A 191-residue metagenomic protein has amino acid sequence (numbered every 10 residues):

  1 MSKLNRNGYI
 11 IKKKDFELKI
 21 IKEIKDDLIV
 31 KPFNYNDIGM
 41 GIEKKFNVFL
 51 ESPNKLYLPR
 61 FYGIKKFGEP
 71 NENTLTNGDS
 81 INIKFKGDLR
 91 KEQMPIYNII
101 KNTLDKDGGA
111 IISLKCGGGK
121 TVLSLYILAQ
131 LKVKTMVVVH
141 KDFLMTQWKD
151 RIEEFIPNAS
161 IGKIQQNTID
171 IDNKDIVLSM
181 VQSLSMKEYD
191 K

Functional and structural regions predicted by a protein language model:
M1-L75: N-terminal accessory nucleic-acid engagement/regulatory domains that precede and modulate ATP-driven motor cores
G39-L50, E69-S113: Conserved pre-motif I regulatory segment
L58, V137-L144: Short beta-strand-centered segment that lines the nucleotide-binding/catalytic pocket of NTP-utilizing
I100, I127-L131, W148: Hydrophobic residues on the short alpha-helix immediately C-terminal to a glycine-rich phosphate/catalytic loop
D105-L131, T135-V138: Walker A/P-loop
V122, T146, M186: Alpha-helical elements of the RecA-like P-loop NTPase motor core of helicases
F143-I169: Conserved helix-turn-beta segment of the N-terminal RecA-like "Helicase ATP-binding" lobe in SF1/SF2 helicases
Q165-K191: Conserved helix/coil segment N-terminal to the catalytic DExD/H
